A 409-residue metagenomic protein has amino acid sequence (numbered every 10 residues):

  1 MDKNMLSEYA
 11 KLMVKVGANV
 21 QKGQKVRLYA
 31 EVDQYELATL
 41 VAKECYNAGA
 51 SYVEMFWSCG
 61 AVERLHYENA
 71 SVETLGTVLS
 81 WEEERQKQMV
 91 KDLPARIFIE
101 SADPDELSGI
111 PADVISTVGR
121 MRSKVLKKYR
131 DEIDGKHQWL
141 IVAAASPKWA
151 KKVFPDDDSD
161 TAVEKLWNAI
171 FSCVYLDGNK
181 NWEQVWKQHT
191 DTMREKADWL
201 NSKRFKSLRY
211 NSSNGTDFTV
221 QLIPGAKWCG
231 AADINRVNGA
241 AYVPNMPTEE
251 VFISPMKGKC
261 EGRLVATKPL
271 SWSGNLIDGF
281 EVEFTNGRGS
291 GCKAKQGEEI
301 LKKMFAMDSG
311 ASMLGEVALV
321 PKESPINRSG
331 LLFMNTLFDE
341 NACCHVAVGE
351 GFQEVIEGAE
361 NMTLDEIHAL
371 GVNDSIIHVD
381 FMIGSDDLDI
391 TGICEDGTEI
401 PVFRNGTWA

Functional and structural regions predicted by a protein language model:
M1-E261, G392, T398, W408: Active-site bordering "gate/hinge" segments that shape substrate access to catalytic or cofactor-binding pockets
G109, K152-F154, L276, M304 (+3 more regions): Short conserved micro-motifs at the rims of enzyme active sites and ligand-binding pockets
S207-Y210, F280, S290, D386-E395: Short polybasic amphipathic segments
I253-S309: Long, well-ordered mid-to-C-terminal structural blocks that present hydrophobic/aromatic surfaces
K259-E261, I277-G279, N286, S312-E316 (+3 more regions): Active-site lining segments that contact anionic ligands and/or coordinate catalytic metals
L264, V346, E357-F381: A conserved acidic, glycine/proline-rich C-terminal tail/linker
G291-E360: Dual-mode signal for accessory low-complexity, basic/Gly-rich regions
H368-A409: Extended hydrophobic packing segments that form well-structured cores
